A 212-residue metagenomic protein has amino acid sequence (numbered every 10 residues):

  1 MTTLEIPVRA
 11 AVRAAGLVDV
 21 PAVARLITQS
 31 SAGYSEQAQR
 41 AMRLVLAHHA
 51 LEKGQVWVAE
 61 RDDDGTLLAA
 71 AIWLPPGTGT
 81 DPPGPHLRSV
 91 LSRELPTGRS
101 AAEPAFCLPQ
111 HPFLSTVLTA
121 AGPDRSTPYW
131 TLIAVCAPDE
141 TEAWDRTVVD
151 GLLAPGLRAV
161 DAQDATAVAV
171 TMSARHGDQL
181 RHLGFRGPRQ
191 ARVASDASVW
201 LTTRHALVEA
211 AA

Functional and structural regions predicted by a protein language model:
L4-R25: A short beta-loop-alpha structural element at the N-terminal edge of CoA-dependent acyl/N-acetyltransferase catalytic
L44-V58, T127, D164: A short helix-loop-beta-strand connector motif used in the catalytic cores of GNAT acetyltransferases and, in some
K53-L74: Conserved beta-hairpin
I72-W144, V193: Conserved acyl-donor/pantetheine-binding loop and adjacent beta-alpha core of acyl/acetyltransferases and related
P128-W130, R158-M172: Conserved GNAT acetyl-CoA-binding A-motif
I133-E140, V168-G177: Conserved beta-strand-loop-alpha-helix junction that forms the acyl-donor binding cleft
A162-D164, M172-Q190, A194-A197: Conserved active-site alpha-helix within GNAT-family acetyltransferase domains
V170, A174, S195-A212: C-terminal "cap" of GNAT-fold acetyltransferases
